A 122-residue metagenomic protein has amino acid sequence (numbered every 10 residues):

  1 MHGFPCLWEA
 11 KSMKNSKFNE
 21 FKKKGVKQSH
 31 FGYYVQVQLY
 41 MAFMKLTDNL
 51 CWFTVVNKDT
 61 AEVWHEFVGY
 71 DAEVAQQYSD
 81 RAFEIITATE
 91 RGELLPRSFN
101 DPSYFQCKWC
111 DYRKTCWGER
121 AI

Functional and structural regions predicted by a protein language model:
M1-K14: Active-site beta-strand-loop-beta-strand hairpin of nuclease catalytic cores that positions key catalytic residues
N15, E20-Y34, L39-I122: Metal-dependent nuclease catalytic regions and adjoining charged, substrate-binding loops involved in nucleic-acid end
